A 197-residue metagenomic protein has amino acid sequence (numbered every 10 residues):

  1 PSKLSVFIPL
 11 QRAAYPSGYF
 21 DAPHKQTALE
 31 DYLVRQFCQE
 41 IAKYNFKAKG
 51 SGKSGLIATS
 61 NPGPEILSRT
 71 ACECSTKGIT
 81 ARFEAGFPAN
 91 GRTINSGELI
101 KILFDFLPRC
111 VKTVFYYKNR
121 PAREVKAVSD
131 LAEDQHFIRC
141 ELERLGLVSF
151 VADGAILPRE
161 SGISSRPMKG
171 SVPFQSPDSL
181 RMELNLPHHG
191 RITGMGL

Functional and structural regions predicted by a protein language model:
P1-S149, D153-R159, S164-P167: N-terminal accessory targeting/assembly segments
P158-T193: N-terminal pre-Walker A segment at the start of P-loop NTPase domains
